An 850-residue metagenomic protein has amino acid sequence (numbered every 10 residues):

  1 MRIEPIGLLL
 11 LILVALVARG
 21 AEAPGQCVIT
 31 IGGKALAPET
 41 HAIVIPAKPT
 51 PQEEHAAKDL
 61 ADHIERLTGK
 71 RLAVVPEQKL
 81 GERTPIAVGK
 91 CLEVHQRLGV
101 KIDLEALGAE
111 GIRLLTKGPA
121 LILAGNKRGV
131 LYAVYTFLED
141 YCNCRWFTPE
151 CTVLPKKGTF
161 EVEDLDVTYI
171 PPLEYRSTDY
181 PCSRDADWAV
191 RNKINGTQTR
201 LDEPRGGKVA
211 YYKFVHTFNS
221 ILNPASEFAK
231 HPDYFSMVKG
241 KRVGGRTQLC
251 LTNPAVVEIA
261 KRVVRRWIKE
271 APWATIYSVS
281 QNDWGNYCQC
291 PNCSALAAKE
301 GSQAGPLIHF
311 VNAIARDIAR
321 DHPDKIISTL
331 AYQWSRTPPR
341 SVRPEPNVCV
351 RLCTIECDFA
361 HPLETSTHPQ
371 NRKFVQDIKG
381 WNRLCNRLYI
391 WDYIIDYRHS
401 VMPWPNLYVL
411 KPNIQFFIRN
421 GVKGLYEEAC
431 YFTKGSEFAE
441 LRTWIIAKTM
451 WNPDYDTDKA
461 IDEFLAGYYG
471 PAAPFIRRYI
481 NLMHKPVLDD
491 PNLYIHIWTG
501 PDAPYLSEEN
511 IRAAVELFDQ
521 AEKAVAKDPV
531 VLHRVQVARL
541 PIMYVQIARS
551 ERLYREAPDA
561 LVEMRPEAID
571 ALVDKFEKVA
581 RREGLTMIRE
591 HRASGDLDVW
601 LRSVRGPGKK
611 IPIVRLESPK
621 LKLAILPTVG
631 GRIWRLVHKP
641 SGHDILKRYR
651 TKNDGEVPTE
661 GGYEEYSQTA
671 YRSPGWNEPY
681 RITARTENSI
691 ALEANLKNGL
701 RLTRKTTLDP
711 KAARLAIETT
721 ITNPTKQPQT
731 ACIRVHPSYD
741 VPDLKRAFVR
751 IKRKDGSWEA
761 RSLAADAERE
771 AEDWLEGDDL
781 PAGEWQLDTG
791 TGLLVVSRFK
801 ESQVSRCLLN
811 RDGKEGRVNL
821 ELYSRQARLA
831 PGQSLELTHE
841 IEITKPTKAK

Functional and structural regions predicted by a protein language model:
L10-L13, A18-R113, T152, G158-V167: Acidic, contiguous N-terminal accessory segments
P51, A56-D59, H63, I102-H309 (+4 more regions): Feature activates predominantly on carbohydrate-active enzymes
E54, I64, I613-R681: Acidic-aromatic substrate-binding/catalytic surfaces of carbohydrate-active enzymes
A255-E258, R266, P369-P474, R478 (+2 more regions): Structured mid-domain segments that build the active-site/substrate or prosthetic-cofactor binding neighborhood
R262, R615-E617, Y663-L715, P742 (+1 more regions): Extended, loop-rich substrate-binding clefts of extracytoplasmic carbohydrate-active enzymes
K448-K609, E836-T838: Catalytic domains of carbohydrate-active enzymes that cleave complex glycans
G608-L621, T628, K639-I645, S689 (+4 more regions): Beta-strand-rich recognition/accessory modules
R635-K639, K711-S757, E821, A849: Acidic (Asp/Glu-rich), glycine- and aromatic
